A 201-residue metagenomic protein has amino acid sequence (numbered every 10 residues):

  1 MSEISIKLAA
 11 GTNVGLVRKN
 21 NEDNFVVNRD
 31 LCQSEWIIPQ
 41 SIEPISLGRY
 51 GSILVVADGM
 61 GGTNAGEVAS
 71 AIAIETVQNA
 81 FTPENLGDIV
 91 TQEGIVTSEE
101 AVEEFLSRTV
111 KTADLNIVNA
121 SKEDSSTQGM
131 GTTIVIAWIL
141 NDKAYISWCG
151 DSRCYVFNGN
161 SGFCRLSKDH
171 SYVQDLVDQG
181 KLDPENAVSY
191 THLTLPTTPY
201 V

Functional and structural regions predicted by a protein language model:
M1-P83, E123-T132, I136-A137, S152: N-terminal entry segment of metal-dependent catalytic domains or homologous docking segments
R29, I139-K143, F157-G162: Short acidic-glycine loop/turn motifs at beta-strand connectors
L54-V55, Y145-S147, C164-L166: Short hydrophobic-aromatic micro-motifs
E75-D114, P184: Helix-loop-helix
S121, I136-W138, W148-G150, V156-G159 (+2 more regions): Short, structured patches in soluble enzyme cores that scaffold and shape functional sites
G162-L193: Glycine-rich phosphate-binding loop plus the immediately following alpha-helix
H192-V201: Single conserved hydrophobic/aromatic residue that forms the stacking wall/gate of nucleotide- or nucleobase-binding
